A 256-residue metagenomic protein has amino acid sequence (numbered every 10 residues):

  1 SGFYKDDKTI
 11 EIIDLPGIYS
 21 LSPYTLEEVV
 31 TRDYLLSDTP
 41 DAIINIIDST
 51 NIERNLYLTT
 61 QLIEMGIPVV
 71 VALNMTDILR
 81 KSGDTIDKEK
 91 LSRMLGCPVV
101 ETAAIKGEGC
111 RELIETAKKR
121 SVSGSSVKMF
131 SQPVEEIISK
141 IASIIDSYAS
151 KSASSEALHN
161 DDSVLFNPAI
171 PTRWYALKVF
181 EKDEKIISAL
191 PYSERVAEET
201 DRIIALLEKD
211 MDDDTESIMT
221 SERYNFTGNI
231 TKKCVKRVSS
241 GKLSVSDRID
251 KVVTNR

Functional and structural regions predicted by a protein language model:
S1-A42, I46-I47: Switch I (G2) and immediately adjacent beta-strands of P-loop GTPase domains
G2-Y4, L35, Q61, S92 (+4 more regions): Replace "in large, NTP-powered and nucleic-acid-processing enzymes" with "in large, NTP-powered factors and other
I12-D14, T31, L62, N74 (+4 more regions): Residue-level signature of catalytic and energy-coupling elements of molecular machines, predominantly ATP/GTP-dependent
S20, L35-L36, I63, S92 (+3 more regions): Signal for well-folded cores of large energy- and translation-related assemblies
R32-P98: Conserved C-terminal guanine-recognition region of P-loop GTPase G domains, centered on the G4
V70, R80-S240: Alpha-helical transmembrane helix bundles of large polytopic membrane transport and channel proteins
A176, N255-R256: Hydrophobic alpha-helical segments characteristic of transmembrane helices in integral membrane transporters
S246, D250-N255: Alpha-helical membrane-interface segments at transmembrane helix boundaries
